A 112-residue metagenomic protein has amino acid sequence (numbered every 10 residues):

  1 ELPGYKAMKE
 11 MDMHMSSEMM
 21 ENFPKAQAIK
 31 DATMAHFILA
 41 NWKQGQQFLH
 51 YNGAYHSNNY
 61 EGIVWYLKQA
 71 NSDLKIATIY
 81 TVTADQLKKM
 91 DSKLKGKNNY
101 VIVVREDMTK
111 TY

Functional and structural regions predicted by a protein language model:
E1-Y112: Compositional signal for N-terminal targeting/processing segments
